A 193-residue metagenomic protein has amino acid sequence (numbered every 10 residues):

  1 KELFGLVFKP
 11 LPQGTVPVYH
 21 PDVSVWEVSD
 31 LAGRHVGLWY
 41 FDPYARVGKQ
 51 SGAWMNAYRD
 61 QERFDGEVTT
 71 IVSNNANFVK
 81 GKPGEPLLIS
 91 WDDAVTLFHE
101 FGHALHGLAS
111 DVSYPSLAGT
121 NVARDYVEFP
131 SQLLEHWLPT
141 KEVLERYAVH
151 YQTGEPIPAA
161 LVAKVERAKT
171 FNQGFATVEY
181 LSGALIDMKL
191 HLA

Functional and structural regions predicted by a protein language model:
K1-A193: Cation-handling catalytic/transport regions enriched in His/Asp/Glu
